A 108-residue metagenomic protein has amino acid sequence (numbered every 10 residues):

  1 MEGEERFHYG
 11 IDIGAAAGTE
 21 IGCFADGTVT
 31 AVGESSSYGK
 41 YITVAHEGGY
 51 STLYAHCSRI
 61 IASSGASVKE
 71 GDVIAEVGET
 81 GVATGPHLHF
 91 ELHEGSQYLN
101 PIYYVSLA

Functional and structural regions predicted by a protein language model:
M1-A108: Catalytic cores of peptidoglycan-degrading enzymes
